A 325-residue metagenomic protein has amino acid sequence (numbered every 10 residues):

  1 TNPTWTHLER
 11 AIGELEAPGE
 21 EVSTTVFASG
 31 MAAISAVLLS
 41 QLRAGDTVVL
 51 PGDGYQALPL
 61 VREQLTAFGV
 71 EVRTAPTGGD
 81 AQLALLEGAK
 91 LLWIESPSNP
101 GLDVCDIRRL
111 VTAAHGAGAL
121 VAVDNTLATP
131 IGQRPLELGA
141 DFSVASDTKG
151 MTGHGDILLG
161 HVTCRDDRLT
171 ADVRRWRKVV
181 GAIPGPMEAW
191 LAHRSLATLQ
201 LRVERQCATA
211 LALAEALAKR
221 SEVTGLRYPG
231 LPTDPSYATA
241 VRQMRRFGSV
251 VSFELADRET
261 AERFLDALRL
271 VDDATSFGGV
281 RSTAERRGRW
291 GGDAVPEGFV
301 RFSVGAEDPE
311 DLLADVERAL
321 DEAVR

Functional and structural regions predicted by a protein language model:
T1-A17: Aromatic- and Gly/Pro-rich amphipathic surface segment
G13, A214, E262-L265: Non-transmembrane alpha-helical segments in soluble domains of secreted/periplasmic/extracellular proteins
L15, E20-E222: Conserved PLP-enzyme active-site core in the AAT-like
P18-E21, R62, V72-T74, R202 (+2 more regions): PLP-dependent enzyme catalytic core of the Aspartate aminotransferase-like
V180-G181, L268-G278, A319-R325: A common structural junction motif
E222-V300, V304: Conserved C-terminal alpha-helix-loop-beta "cap" of PLP-dependent enzymes that closes/shapes the active-site mouth
